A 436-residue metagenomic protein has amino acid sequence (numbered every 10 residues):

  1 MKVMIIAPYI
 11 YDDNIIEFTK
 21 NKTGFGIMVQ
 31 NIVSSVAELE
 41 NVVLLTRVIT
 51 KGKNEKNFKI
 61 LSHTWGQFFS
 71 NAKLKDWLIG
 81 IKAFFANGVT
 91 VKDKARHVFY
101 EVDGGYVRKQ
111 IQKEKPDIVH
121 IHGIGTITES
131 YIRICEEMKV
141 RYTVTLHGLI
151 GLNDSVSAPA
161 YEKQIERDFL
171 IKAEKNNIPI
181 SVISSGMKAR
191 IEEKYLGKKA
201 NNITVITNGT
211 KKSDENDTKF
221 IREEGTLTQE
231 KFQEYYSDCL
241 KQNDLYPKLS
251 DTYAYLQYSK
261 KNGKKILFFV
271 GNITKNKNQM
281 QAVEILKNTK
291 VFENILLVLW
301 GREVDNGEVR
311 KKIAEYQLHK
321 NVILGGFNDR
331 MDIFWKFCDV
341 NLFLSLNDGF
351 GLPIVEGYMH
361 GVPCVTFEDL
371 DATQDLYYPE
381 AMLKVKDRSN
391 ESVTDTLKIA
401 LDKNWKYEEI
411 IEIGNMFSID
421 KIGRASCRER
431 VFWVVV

Functional and structural regions predicted by a protein language model:
M1-K53, K59: N-terminal subdomain of nucleotide-sugar transferases
N31-I32, I150, A160-I180: Membrane-proximal helix-turn-helix segments that form the acceptor-binding/catalytic region of lipid-linked
T50, K172-D244: A short, active-site helix/loop in glycosyltransferases that binds the activated sugar's phosphate group
S181, R222-K277, L286: Conserved donor-binding/catalytic core segment of Leloir-type glycosyltransferases
T210, V270-T274, I295-R310: Glycosyltransferase donor-sugar binding loop
T228-Q242, Q374-I399: Change "using UDP/GDP/dTDP sugars" to "using nucleotide sugars
V309-N328: Nucleotide-activated donor-binding/catalytic signature segment of Leloir-type glycosyltransferases, i.e., the conserved
L346: Aromatic "clamp/platform" in nucleotide-sugar-dependent glycosyltransferases that forms part of the donor/acceptor
